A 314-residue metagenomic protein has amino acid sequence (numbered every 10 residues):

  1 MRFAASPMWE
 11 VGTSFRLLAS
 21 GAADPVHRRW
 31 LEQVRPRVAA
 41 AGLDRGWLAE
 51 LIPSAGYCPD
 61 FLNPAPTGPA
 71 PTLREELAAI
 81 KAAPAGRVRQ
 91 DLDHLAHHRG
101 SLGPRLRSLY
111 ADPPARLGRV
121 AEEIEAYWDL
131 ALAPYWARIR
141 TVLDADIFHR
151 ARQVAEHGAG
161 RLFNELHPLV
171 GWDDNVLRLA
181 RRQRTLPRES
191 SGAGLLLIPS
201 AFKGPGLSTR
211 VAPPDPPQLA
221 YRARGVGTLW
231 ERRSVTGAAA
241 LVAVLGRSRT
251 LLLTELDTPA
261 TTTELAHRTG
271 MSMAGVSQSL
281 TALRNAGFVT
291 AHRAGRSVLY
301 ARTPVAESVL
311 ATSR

Functional and structural regions predicted by a protein language model:
M1-L179, P187: N-terminal, charged low-complexity regulatory/assembly segments
R2, A115, L130, R150 (+9 more regions): Short, well-ordered helical secondary-structure segments
L31, S54, H97, R140 (+12 more regions): Solvent-exposed, non-transmembrane amphipathic alpha-helical segments
D146, R150-R232: Active-site core of Fic-domain adenylyltransferases
L196-R314: Extended mid-to-C-terminal alpha-helical interaction segments
